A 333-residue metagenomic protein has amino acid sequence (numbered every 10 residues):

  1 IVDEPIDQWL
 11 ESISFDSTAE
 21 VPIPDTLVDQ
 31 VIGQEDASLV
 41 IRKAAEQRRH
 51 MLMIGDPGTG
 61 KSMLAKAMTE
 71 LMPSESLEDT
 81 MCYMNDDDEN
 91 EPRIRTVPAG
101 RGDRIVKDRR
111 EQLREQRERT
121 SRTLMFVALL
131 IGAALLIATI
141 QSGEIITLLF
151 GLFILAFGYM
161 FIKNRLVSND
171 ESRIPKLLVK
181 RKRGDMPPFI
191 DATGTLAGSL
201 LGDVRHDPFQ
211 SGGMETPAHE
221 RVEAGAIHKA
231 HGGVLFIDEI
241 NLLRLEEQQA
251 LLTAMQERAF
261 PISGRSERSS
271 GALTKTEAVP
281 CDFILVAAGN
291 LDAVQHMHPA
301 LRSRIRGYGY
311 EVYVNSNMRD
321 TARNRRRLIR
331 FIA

Functional and structural regions predicted by a protein language model:
I1-A322, F331-A333: Conserved ASCE/P-loop NTPase catalytic core
R327: FAD cofactor-binding and catalytic pocket of flavoenzymes
